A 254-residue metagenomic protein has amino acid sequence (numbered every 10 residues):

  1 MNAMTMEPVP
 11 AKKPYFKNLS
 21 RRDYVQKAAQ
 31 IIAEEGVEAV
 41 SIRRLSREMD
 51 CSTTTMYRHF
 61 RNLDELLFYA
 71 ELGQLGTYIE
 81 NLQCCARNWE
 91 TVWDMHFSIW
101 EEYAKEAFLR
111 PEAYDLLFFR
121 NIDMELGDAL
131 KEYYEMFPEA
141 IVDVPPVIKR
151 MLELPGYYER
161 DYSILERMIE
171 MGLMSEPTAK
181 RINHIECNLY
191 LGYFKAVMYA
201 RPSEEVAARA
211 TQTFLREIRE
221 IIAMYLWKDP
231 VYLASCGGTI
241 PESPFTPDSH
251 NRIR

Functional and structural regions predicted by a protein language model:
M1-E35, A39-E48, E65: Basic, helix-initiating cap at the start of DNA-binding domains
M1-L19, W89, P230-R254: N-terminal intrinsically disordered/low-complexity leader segments
R21-Q30, E38, R58-A86, F97: An amphipathic alpha-helix adjacent to DNA-recognition modules
S41, D115-F118, P177, V206 (+1 more regions): Short, hydrophobic secondary-structure boundary micro-motifs
M49-F60: Short hydrophobic/aromatic patch on the recognition helix
Y69, C84-L117: Hydrophobic alpha-helical connector segments
D123-M171, Q212-E220: Amphipathic alpha-helical packing segments from all-alpha helical-bundle domains
Y158, Y162-A179, N183-E205, E220-V231: Amphipathic C-terminal alpha-helical segment
